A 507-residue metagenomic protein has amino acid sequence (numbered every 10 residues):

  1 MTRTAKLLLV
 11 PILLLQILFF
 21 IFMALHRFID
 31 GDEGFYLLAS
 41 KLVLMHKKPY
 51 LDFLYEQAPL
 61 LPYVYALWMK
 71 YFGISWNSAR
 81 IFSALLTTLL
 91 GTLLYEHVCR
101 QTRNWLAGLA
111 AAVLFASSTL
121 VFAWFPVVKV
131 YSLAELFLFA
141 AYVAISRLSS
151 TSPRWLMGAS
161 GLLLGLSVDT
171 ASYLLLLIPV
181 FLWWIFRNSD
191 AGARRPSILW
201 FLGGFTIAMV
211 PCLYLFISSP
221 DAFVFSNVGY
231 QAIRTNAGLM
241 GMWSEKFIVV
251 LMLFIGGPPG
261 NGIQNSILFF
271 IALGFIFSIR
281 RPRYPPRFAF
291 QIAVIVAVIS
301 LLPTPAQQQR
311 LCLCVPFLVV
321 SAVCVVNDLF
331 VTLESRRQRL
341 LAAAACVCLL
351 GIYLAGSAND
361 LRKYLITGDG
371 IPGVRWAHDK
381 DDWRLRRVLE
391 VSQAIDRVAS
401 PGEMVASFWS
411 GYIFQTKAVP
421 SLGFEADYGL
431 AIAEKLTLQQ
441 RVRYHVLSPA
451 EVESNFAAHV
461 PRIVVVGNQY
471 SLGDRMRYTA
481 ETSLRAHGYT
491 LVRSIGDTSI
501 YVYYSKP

Functional and structural regions predicted by a protein language model:
R3, T92, G256-F290, V294-A297: Hydrophobic, aromatic-rich transmembrane alpha-helices and their immediate juxtamembrane boundary segments
K6, L89-S117, E135-L136, W155 (+1 more regions): Transmembrane-helix signature of polytopic, membrane-embedded enzymes that assemble or transfer cell-envelope glycans
Q16, G108-S117, V143, L164 (+1 more regions): Short helix- or helix-capping micro-motifs that position conserved polar/aromatic residues at function-defining sites
F19, I198-L239, L302, I352-D360: Membrane-lumen/periplasm interface segments of specific transmembrane helices in polyprenyl phosphate-linked
Q57, L174, L350-K506: Extracytoplasmic
C99-T102, F139-A159, F186-A191, F269-P285 (+1 more regions): Membrane-interface transmembrane helices that cradle and orient dolichyl/undecaprenyl
A111-A112, W155-S172, I178-F181, T206-I207 (+1 more regions): Membrane-interface alpha helices of multi-pass inner-membrane proteins
Y131-A134, L176, A297-R337: Hydrophobic/aromatic-rich transmembrane helices and adjacent perimembrane loops
